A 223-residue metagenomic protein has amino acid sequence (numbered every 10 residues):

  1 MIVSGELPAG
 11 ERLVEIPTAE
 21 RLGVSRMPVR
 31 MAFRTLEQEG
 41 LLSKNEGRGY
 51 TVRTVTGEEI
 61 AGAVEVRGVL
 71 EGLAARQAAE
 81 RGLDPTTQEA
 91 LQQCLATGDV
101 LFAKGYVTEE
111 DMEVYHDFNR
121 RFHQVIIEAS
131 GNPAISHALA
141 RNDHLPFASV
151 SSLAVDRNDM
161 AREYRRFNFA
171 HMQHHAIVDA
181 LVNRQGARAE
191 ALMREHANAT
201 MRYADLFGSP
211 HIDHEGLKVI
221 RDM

Functional and structural regions predicted by a protein language model:
M1-T86, A134, L206-M223: Short linear motifs at protein or domain termini
G10, R48, V52-V55, Y106-V107 (+2 more regions): Short amphipathic alpha-helical segments at helix-loop
E15, Q92-L95, D99, S151-D159 (+1 more regions): Membrane-interacting alpha-helical segments
R21, M160-M223: C-terminal regulatory/effector modules of DNA-binding transcriptional regulators
K44-N45, N119, F169-H171: Short, flexible turn/loop "capping" segments at secondary-structure junctions
G57-A61, A79-P85, Y106-E110, R157-R166: A ubiquitous short alpha-helical element
G68, Q92, N168-M172: Amphipathic alpha-helical repeat elements characteristic of tetratricopeptide repeat
P85-D156, Q173-A176, A180, R188-T200: Conserved amphipathic alpha-helical segments that form helical-bundle/coiled-coil interaction surfaces
